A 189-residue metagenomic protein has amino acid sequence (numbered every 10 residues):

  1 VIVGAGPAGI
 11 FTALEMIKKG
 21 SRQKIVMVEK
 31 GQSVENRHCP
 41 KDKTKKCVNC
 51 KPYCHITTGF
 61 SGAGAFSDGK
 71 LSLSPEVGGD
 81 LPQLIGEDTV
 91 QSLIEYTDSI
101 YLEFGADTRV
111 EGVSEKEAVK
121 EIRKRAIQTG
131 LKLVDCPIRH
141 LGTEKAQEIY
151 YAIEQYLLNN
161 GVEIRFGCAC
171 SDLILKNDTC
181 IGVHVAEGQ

Functional and structural regions predicted by a protein language model:
V1-Q32: N-terminal Rossmann-like FAD-binding beta1-loop-alpha1 element of flavoenzymes
T12-A13, R37, L175: Short glycine-/acidic-enriched loop or helix-start segments at secondary-structure transitions that form or flank
S21-K24, F60-S61, N160, T179: Short coil/turn connectors at secondary-structure junctions
Q32-V34, C170-S171: Short active-site-proximal "capping" loops at secondary-structure junctions
S33-R37, K41-E163: Conserved N-terminal/central alpha/beta ligand/cofactor-binding core
E144, I164-C180: A conserved short coil-to-beta-strand element within the FAD-binding core of flavoproteins
A186-Q189: Core beta-strand elements of the Rossmann-like FAD/NAD(P) dinucleotide-binding domain in flavoenzyme oxidoreductases
